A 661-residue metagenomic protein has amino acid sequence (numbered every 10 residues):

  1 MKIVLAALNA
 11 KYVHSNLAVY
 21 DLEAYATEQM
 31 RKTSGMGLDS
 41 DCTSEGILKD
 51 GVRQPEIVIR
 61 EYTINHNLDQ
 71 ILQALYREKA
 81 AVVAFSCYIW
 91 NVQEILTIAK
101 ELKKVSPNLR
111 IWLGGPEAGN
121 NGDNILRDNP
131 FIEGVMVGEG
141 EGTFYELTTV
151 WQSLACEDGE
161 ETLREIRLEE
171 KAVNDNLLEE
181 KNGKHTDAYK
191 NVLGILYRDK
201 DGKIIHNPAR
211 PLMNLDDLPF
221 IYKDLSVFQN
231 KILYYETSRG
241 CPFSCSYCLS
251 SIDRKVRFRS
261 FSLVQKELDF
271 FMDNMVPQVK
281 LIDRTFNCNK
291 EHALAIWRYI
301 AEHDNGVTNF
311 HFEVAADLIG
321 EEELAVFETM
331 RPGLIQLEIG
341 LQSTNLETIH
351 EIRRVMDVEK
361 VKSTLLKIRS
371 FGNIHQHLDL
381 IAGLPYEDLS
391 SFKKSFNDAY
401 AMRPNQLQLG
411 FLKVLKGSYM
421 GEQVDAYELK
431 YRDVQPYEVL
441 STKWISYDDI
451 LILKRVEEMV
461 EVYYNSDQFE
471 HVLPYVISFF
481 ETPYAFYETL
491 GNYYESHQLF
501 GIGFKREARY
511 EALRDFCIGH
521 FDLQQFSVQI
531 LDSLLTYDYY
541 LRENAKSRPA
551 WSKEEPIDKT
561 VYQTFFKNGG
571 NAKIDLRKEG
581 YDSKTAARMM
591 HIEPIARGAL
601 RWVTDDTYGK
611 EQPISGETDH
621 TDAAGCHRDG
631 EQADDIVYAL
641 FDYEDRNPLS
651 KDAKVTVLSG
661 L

Functional and structural regions predicted by a protein language model:
M1-K2, Y189-Y234, V637-Y638, R646-L661: N-terminal [4Fe-4S]-dependent radical SAM core
K2, A18, Y25, S34-G51 (+2 more regions): Glycine-rich beta-alpha loop elements in corrinoid/cobalamin-binding modules across cobalamin-dependent enzymes
K2-A6, T27-S34, D39-E56, L68 (+3 more regions): Radical SAM enzyme core and accessory elements
A7-L8, K290, E302-N305, N309-L318 (+1 more regions): A structural motif corresponding to the C-terminal lobe/cap of the Radical SAM core domain
Y12-A18: Short N-terminal binding/cap micro-motifs at the start of the first secondary-structure element
Q29-K32, V52, K103-N108, P130 (+3 more regions): Short helix-capping segments at alpha-helix termini
D216-S370: Radical SAM [4Fe-4S] cluster-binding motif and immediate context
